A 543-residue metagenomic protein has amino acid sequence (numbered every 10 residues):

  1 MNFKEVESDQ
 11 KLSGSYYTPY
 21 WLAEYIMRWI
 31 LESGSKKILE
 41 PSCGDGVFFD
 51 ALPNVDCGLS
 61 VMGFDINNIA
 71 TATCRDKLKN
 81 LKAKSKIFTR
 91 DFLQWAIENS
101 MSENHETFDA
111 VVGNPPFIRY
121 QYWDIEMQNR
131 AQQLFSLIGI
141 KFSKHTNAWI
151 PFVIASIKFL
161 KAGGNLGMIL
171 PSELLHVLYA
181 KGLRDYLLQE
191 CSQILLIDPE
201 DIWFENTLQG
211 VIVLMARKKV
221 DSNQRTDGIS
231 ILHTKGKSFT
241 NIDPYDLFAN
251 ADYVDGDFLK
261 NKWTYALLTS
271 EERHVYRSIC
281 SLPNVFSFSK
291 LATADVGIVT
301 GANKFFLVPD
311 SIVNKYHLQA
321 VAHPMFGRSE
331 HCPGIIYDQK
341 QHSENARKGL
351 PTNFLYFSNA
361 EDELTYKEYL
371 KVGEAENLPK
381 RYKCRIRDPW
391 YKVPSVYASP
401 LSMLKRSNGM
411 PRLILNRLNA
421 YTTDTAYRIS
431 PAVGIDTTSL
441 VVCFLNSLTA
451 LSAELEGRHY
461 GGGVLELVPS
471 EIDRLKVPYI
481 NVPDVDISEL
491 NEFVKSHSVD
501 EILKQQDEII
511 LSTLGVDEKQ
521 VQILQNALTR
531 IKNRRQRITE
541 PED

Functional and structural regions predicted by a protein language model:
M1-K82, A96, P115, W149 (+2 more regions): Class I S-adenosyl-L-methionine
K11-L12, Y17-Y25, S42-L52, G58-L59 (+4 more regions): Signature of N6-adenine DNA methyltransferases within the class I
Y25, W29, A51, K77 (+4 more regions): Generic, well-ordered alpha-helical scaffold segments in large soluble proteins
R28, E200-D201, D388-W390: Short secondary-structure capping/turn segments at boundaries of alpha-helices and beta-strands
S35, E103-T107, L370: Exposed regions on extracellular, virion, or secretory-pathway luminal proteins
K37, A110, N165, P400-S402: Residue-level preference for the first positions of well-ordered beta-strands
T89, I197-D201, G457-G463, I502-E508: A generic structural motif
R273-D484, E489-E492, L503, L514: Polybasic, glycine- and aromatic-enriched phosphate-binding surface used to engage nucleic acids
